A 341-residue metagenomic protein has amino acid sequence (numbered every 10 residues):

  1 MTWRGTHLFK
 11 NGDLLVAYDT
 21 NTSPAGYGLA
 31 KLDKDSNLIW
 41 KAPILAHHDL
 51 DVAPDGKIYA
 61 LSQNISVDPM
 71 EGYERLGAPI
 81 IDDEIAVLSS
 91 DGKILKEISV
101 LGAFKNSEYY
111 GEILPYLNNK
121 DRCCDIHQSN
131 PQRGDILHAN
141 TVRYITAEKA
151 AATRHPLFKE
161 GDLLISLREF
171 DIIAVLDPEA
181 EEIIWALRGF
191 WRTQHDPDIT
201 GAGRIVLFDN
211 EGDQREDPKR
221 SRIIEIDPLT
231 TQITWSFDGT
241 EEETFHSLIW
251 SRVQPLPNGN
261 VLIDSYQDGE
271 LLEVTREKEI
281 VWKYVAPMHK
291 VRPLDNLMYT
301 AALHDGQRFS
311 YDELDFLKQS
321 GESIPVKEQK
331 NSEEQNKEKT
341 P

Functional and structural regions predicted by a protein language model:
M1-P341: Histidine-/acidic-rich catalytic cores in large beta-rich domains
